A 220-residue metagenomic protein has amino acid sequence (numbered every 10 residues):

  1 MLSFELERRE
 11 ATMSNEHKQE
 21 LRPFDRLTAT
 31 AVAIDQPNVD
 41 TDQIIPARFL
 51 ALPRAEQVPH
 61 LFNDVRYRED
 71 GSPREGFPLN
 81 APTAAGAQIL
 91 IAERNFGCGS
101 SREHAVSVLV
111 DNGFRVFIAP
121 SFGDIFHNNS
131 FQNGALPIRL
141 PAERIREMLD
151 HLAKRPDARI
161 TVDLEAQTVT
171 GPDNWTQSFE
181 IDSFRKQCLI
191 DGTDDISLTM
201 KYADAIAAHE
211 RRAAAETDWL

Functional and structural regions predicted by a protein language model:
L2-L220: Cytosolic catalytic domains that perform sulfur/thiol-centered chemistry
